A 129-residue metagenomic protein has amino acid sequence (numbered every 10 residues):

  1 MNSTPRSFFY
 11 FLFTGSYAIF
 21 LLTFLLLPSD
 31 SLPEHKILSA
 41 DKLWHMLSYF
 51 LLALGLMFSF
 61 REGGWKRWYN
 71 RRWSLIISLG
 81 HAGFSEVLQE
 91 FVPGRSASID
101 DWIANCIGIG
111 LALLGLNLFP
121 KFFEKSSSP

Functional and structural regions predicted by a protein language model:
M1-W102, C106-P129: Bulky hydrophobic segments
